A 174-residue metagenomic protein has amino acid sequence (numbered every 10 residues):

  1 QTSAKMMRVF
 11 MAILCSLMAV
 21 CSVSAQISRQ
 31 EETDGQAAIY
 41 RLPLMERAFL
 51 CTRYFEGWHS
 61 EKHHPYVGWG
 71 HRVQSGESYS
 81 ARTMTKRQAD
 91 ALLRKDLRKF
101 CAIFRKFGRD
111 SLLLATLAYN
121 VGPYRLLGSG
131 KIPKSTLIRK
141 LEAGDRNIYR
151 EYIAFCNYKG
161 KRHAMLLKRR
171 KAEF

Functional and structural regions predicted by a protein language model:
Q1, K5-V9: Positively charged n-region of N-terminal signal peptides that target proteins for export
M11-V20: Bacterial N-terminal signal peptides
C21-A25: Boundary at the C-terminal end of the N-terminal hydrophobic targeting segment
Q26-W58, H71-S75, M84-R94, F100-I103 (+1 more regions): Long, amphipathic alpha-helical surface segments
S60-H64, I103-L113, E151: Surface-exposed patches in mature extracellular/periplasmic domains of secreted proteins
H64-V67, H71: Early exported N-terminus immediately downstream of N-terminal targeting peptides
S111-R125: Short N-proximal segments of mature Sec-exported proteins
